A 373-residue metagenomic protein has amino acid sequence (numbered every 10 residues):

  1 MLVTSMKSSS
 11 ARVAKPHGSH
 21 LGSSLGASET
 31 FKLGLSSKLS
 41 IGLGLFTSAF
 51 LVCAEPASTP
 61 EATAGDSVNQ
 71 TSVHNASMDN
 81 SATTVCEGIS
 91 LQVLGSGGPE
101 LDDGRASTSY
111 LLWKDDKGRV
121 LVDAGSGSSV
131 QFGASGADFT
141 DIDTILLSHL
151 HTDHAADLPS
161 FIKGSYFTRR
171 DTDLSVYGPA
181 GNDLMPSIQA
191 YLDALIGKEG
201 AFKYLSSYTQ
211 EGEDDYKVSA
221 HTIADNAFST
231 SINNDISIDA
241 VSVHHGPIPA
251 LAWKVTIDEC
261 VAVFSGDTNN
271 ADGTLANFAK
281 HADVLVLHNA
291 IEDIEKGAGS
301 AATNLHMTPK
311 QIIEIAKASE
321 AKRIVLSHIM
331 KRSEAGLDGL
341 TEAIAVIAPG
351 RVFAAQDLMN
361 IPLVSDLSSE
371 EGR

Functional and structural regions predicted by a protein language model:
M1-L35: N-terminal secretory signal peptides that target proteins for export/translocation
R12, H20, E55-A262, G339-E371: Binuclear metal-dependent hydrolase catalytic cores
K32, K38-F50: Bacterial N-terminal signal peptides
V122, S148, F264-G266, L287 (+1 more regions): Active-site flanking residues adjacent to catalytic metal/cofactor-binding acidic residues
V243, D267-T268: Residue-level structural signal for beta-strand termini and adjacent loop
N269-M359: Cap/insert and terminal regions of metallo-dependent hydrolase folds
